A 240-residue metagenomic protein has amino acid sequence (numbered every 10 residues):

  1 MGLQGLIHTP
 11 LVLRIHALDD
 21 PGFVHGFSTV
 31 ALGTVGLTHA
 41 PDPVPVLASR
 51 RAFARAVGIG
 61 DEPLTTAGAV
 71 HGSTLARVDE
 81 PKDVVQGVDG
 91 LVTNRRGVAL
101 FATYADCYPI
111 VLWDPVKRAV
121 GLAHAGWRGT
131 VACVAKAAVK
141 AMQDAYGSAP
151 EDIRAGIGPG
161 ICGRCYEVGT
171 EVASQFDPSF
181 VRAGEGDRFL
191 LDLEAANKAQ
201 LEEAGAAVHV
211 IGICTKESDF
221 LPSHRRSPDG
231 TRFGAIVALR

Functional and structural regions predicted by a protein language model:
M1-R240: Active-site microenvironment for binding and transforming phosphate-containing groups
